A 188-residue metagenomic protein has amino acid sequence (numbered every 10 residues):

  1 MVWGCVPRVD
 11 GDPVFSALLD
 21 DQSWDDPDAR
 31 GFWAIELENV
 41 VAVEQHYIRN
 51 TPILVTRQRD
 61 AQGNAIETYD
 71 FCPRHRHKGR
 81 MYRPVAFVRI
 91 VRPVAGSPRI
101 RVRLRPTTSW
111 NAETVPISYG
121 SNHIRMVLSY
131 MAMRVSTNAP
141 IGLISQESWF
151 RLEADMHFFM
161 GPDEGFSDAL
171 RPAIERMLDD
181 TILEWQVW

Functional and structural regions predicted by a protein language model:
M1-G63, T114-P116, I182, Q186-W188: An extended acidic
W3-C5, T68, V135: Short capping micro-motif at the N-terminus of alpha-helices
D21, T68-Y69: N-terminus-centric sequence/structural signature that marks the extreme N-terminus and adjacent "lid/interface" module
D70-W188: Acidic/polar, glycine-enriched structural segments that form the non-catalytic walls/loops of the carbohydrate-binding
